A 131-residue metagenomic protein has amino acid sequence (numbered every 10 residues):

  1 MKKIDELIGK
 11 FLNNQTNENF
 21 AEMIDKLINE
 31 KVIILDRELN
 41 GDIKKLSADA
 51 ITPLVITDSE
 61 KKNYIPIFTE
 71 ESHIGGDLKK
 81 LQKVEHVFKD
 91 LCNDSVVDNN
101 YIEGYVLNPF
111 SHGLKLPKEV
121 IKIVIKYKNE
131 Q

Functional and structural regions predicted by a protein language model:
M1-Q131: An interfacial alpha-helical scaffold signature
